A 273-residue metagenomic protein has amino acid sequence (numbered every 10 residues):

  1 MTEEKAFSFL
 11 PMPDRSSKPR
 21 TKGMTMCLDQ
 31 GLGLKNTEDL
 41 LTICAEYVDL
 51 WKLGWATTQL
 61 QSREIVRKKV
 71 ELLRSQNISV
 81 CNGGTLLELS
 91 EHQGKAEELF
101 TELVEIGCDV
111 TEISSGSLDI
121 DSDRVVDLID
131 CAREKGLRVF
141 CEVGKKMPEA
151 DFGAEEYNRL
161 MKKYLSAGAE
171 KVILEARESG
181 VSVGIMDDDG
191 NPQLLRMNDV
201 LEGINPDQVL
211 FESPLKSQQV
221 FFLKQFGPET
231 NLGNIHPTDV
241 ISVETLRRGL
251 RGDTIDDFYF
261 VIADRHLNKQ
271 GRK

Functional and structural regions predicted by a protein language model:
M1-K68: Conserved N-terminal beta1-alpha1 strand-loop-helix module at the mouth
E4-D14, N198-K273: C-terminal alpha-helical cap/extension of soluble enzyme domains
P11-D14, K35, Q59-L72, L89-E98 (+5 more regions): Active-site-adjacent beta->alpha loops and helix N-cap segments on the catalytic face of soluble alpha/beta enzymes
K22-L28, V48-L53, V80-G84, T111-I113 (+4 more regions): Hydrophobic faces of well-ordered beta-strands that scaffold small-molecule active sites in alpha/beta enzyme cores
G31-C44, E91-E102, G153-K163: Short, acidic/polar
L40-C44, L73, E102-L103, A132 (+3 more regions): Generic structural signal for hydrophobic
W51, L73, G168: Conserved, mostly hydrophobic/aromatic
W55, I106, V110-S117, S166-S182 (+2 more regions): Glycine-rich phosphate-binding active-site loops on the catalytic face of alpha/beta enzymes
